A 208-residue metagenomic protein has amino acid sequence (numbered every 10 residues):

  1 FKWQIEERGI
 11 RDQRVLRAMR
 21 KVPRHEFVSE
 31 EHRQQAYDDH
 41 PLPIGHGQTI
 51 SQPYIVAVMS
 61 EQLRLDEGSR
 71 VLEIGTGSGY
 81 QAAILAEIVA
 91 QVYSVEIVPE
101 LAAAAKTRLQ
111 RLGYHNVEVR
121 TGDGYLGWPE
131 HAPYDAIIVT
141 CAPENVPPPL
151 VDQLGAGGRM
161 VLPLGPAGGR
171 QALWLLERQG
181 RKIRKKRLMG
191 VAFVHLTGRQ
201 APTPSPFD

Functional and structural regions predicted by a protein language model:
F1-L72, Y80-I84, I88, L101-E118 (+1 more regions): Class I SAM-dependent transferase core
R64-R184: Conserved nucleotide-cofactor-binding alpha/beta core module
